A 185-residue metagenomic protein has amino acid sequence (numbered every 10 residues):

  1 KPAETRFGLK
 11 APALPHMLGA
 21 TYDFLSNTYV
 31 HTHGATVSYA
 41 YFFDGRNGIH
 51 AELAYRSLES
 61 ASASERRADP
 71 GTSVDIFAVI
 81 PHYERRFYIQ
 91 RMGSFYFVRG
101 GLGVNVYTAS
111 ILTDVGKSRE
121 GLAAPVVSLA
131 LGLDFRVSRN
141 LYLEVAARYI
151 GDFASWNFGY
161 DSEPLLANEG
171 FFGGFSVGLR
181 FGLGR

Functional and structural regions predicted by a protein language model:
K1-G19, F87, R91-F95, L183-R185: Outer-membrane beta-barrel biogenesis signature
R6-K10, L58-E65, V115-K117, W156-N168: Primarily recognizes Gram-negative and organellar outer-membrane beta-barrels
F7-F24, V98-L102, F172-F175: Transmembrane beta-strand segments of Gram-negative outer membrane beta-barrel proteins
D23-G34, M92: Solvent-exposed loop/turn segments connecting transmembrane beta-strands in outer-membrane beta-barrel proteins
A40-V127, F135-L141, G173-R185: Gram-negative (and chloroplast) outer-membrane scaffold detector with strong preference for beta-barrel transmembrane
E144, W156, N168-G174: Alpha-helical scaffolds that organize eukaryotic protein assemblies
A146-Y149: Internal, hydrophobic beta-strand segments that form the core of beta-sheet-rich folds
